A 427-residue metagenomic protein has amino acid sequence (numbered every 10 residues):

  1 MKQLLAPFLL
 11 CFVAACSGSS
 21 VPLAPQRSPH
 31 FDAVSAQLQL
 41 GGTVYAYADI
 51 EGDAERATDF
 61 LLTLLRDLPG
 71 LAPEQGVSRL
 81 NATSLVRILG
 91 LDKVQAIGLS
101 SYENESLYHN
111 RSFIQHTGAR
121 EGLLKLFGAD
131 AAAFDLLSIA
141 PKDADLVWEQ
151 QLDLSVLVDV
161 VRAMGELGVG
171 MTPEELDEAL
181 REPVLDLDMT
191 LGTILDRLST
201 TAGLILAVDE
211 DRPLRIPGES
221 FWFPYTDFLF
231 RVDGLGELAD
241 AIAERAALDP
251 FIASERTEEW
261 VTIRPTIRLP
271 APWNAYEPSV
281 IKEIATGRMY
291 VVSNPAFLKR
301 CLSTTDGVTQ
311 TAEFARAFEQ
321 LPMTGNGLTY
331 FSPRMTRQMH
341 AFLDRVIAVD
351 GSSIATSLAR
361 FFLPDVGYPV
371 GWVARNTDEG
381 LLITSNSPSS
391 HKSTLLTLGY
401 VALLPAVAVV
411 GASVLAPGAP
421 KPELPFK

Functional and structural regions predicted by a protein language model:
M1-L4: Positively charged n-region of N-terminal signal peptides that target proteins for export
V13-A15: C-terminal motif of bacterial Sec signal peptides marking the signal peptidase cleavage site
S17-K427: Signature of soluble extracytoplasmic/periplasmic domains of secreted precursors and cell-surface proteins
